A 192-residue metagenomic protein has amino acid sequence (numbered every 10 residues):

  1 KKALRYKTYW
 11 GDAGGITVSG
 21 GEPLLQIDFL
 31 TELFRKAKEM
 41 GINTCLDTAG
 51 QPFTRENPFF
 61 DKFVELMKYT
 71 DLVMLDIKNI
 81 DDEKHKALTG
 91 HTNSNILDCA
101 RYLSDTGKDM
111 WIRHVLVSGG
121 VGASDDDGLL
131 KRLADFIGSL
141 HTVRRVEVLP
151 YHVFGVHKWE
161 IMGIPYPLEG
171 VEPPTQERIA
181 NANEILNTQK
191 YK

Functional and structural regions predicted by a protein language model:
K2-L149, F154: Conserved AdoMet/S-adenosylmethionine-binding subsite of the radical SAM
D125, L129, D135-G138, R144 (+1 more regions): A structural motif corresponding to the C-terminal lobe/cap of the Radical SAM core domain
T188-K192: Radical SAM enzyme core and accessory elements
